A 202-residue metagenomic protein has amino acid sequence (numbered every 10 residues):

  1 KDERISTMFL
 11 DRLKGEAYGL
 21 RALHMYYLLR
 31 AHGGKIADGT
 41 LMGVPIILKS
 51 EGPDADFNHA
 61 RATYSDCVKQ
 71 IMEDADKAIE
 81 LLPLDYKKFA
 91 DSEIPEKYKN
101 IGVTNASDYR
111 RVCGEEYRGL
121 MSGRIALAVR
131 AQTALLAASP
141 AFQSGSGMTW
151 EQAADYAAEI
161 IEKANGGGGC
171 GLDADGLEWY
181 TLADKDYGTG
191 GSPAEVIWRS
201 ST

Functional and structural regions predicted by a protein language model:
K1-G19, Y26-T202: Structured, solvent-exposed acidic/aromatic patches
